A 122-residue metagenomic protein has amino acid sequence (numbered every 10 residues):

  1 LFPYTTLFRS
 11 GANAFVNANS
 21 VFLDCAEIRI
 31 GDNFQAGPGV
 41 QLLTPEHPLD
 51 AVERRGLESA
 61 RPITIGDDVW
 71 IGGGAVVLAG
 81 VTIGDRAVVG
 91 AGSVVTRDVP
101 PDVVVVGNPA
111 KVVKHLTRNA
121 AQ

Functional and structural regions predicted by a protein language model:
F2-L7: Short, small-residue-biased leader/transition segments that mark boundaries at the very start of proteins
F8-T82, N108-A110, K114-Q122: Flexible, glycine/small-residue-enriched loop-and-beta-strand segment within the central core of proteins
W70, V88, V94, V104-V106: Short-chain dehydrogenase/reductase
V76, V88, V94-R97, K111: Short, electropositive, low-hydrophobicity segments enriched in small/polar residues
G84-A87, P100-D102: Conserved catalytic segment of ABC-fold P-loop ATPases
T96-D102, N119: Gly/Pro- and small hydrophobic-enriched strand-loop and loop-to-helix capping segments that sit at the rims
